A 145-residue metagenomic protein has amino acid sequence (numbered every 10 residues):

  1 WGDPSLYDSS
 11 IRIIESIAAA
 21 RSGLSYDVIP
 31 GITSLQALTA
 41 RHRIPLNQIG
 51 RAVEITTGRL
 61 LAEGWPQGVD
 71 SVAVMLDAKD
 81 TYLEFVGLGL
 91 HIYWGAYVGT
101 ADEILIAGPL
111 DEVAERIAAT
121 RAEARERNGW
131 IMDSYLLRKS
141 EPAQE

Functional and structural regions predicted by a protein language model:
W1-G2, A78: Residue-level signal for short, function-critical loop segments
G2-V69, A122-N128: Class I SAM-dependent methyltransferase SAM-binding "motif I" and its flanking Rossmann-like core
G64-E145: A contiguous loop/helix-start segment that scaffolds small-molecule binding in enzyme catalytic cores
